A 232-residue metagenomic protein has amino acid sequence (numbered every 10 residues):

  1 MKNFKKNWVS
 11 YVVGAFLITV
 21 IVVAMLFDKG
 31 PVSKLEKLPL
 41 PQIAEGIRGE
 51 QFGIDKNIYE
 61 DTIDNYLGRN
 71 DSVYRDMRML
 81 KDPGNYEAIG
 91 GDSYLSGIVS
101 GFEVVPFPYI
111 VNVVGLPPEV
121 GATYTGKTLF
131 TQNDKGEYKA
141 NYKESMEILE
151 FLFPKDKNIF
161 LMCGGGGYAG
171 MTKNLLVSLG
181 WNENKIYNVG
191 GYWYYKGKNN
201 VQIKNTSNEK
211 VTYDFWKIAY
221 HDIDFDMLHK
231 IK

Functional and structural regions predicted by a protein language model:
F4-E60, G68-R69, L80-F160, G164-K232: Rhodanese-like catalytic fold shared by cysteine-dependent sulfurtransferases and DSP/PTP-type phosphatases
Y74-D76: Structural scaffold elements adjacent to functional motifs in cytosolic proteins
